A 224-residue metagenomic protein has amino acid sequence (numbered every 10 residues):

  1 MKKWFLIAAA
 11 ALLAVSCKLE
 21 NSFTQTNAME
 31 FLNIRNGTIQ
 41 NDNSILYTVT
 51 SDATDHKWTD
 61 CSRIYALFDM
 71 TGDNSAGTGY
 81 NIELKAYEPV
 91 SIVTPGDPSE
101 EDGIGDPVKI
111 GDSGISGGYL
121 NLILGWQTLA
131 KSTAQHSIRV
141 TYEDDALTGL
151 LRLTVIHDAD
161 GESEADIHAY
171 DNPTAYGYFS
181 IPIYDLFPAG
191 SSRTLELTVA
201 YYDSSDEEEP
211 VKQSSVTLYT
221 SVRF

Functional and structural regions predicted by a protein language model:
M1-W4: Positively charged n-region of N-terminal signal peptides that target proteins for export
L6-A9: Sec-dependent N-terminal signal peptides
L13-S16: C-terminal motif of bacterial Sec signal peptides marking the signal peptidase cleavage site
K18-N21: Bacterial signal peptide processing site
T24: Cys/His-rich zinc-coordinating "finger/knuckle" motifs
N27-F224: First exposed extracellular module after export/assembly in secreted or surface-exposed proteins
